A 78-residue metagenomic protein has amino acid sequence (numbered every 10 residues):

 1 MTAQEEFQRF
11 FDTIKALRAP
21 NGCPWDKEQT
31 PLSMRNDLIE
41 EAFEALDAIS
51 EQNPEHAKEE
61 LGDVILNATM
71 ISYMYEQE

Functional and structural regions predicted by a protein language model:
M1-A57: Extended low-complexity intrinsically disordered regions
K58-E78: Hydrophobic/aromatic-rich structural module bridging two neighboring secondary-structure elements via a short loop
